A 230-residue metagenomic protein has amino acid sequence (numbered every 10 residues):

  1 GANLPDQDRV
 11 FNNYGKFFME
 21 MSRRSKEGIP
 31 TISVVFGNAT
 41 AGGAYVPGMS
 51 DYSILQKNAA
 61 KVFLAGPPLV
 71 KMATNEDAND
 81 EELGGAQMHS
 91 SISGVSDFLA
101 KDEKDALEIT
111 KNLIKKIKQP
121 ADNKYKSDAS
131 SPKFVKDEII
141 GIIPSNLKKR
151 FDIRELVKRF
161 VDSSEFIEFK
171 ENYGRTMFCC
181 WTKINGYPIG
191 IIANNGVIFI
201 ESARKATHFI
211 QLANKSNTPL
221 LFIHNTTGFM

Functional and structural regions predicted by a protein language model:
G1-D122, T226-M230: Conserved catalytic cores of soluble enzyme domains, especially glycine-rich substrate-binding beta-alpha loops
G1-P5, K71, F134-G141, D152 (+2 more regions): Gly-rich Lys/Arg/Thr-decorated short loops/hinges at beta-loop-alpha junctions or inter-strand turns that position
P5, F18, F63-A65, V70-T74 (+9 more regions): Generic, ordered loop/turn and secondary-structure boundary motif
D8-N12, M49, I54-Q56, I142-F151 (+1 more regions): Short low-complexity stretches enriched in small and charged residues
M72-D77, G94-K101, I142-F151, N194-I198: Short, exposed beta-strand "edge-strand" segments with a Pro/Gly-rich flavor and a Y/T-containing core
F98-V157: Terminal amphipathic helices with adjacent charged low-complexity linkers/tails
K149-M230: Non-catalytic terminal/interface segments that mediate subunit docking, oligomerization, and allosteric communication
